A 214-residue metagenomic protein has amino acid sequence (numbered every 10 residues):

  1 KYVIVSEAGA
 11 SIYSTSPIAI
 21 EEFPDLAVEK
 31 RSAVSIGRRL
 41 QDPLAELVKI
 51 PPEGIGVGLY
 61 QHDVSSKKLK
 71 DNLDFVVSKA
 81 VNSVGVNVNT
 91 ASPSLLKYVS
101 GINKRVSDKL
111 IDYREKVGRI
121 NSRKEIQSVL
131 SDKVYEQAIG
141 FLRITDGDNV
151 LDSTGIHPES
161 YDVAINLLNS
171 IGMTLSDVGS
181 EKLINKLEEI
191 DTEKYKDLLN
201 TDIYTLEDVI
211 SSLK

Functional and structural regions predicted by a protein language model:
K1-D74: Phosphate- and other anionic-substrate recognition elements at nucleic-acid/protein interfaces
I12, P17-E22, A80-N82, L96 (+1 more regions): A generic, residue-level signal for flexible/boundary positions that often mark functional hotspots
D42-Y113: Charge-patterned, long linear interaction tracts outside catalytic cores
S83-K214: Accessory alpha-helical DNA-binding modules that contact the DNA backbone or grooves
